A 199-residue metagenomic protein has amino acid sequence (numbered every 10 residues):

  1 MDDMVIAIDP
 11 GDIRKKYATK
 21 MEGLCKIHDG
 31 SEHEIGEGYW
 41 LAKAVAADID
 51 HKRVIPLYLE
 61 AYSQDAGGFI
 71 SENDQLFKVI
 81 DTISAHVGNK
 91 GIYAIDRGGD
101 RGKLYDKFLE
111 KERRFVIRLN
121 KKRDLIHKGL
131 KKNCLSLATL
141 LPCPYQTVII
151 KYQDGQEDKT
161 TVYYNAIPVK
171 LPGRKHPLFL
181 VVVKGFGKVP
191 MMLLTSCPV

Functional and structural regions predicted by a protein language model:
M1-M4, G11, K15-K20, A47-V199: Single, function-defining residue in the core of a domain
V5, L41: Broad gene-expression machinery/nucleic-acid interaction feature
K20-S31: Short acidic (Asp/Glu) patches
E34-Y39: Carboxylate/His-rich catalytic cores and anion/metal-binding grooves
A42-A46: Short beta-strand scaffold segments in enzyme catalytic cores
